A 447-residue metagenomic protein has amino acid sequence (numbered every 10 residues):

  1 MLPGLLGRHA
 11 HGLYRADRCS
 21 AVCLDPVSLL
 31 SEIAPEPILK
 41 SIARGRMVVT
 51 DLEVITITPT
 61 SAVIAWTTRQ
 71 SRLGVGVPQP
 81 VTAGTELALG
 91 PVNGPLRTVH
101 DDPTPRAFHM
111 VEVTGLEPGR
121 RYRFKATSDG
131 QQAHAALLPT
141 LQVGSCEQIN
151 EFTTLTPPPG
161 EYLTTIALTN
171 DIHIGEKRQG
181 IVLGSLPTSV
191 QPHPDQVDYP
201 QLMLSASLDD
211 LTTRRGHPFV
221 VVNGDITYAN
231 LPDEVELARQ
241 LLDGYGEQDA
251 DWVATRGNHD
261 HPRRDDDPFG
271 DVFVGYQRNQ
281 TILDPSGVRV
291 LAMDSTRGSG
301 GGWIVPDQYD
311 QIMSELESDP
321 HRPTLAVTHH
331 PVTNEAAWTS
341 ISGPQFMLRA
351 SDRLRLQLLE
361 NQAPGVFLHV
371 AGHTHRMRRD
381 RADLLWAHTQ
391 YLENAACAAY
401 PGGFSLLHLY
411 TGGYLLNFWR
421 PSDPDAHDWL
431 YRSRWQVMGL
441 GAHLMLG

Functional and structural regions predicted by a protein language model:
R18, V22-P157: Beta-strand-enriched, solvent-exposed domains that form extended recognition/catalytic surfaces
E32-T56, S61, M377-R378, A382-G447: Binuclear metal-dependent phosphoesterase catalytic core
V63, T85-L87, V99-H100, S207-F219 (+3 more regions): His/acidic metal-ligating clusters that form di-metal
Q70-G74, P139-L231: N-terminal active-site segment of His-dependent metallophosphoesterases
V99-D101, N170-L204, P262-V274, S299-I304 (+3 more regions): Acidic/histidine-rich helix-loop elements that form or flank divalent-metal/phosphate-binding sites at the catalytic
A133-P158, P232-D319, G343-R355, P364-G365 (+3 more regions): Extended active-site neighborhood of metal-dependent phosphoesterases/phosphodiesterases
L163-E176, G287-R297, L325-H329, Q390-A396 (+1 more regions): Active-site-proximal beta-strand elements of phosphoester/diester hydrolases
D171, G224-D225, G257-N258, H329 (+1 more regions): Active-site glycine-centered loops adjacent to acidic/histidine catalytic or metal-binding residues that shape
